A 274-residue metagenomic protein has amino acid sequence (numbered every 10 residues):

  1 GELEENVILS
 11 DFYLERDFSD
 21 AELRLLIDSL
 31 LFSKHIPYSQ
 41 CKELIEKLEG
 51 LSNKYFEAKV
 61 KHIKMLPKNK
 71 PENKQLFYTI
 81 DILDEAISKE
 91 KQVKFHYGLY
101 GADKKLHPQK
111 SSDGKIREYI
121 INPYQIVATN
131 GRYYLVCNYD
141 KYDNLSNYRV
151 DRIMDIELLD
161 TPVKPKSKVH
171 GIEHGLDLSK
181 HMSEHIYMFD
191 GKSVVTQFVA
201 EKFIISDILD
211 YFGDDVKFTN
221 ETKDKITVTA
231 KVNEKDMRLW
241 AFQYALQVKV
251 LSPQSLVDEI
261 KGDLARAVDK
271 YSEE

Functional and structural regions predicted by a protein language model:
G1-S29, G114, I120, N144 (+1 more regions): Short, basic/aromatic recognition patches that contact phosphate-bearing ligands
E5, G131-R132, D151, K223-I226: Beta-strand-connecting loop/turn residues
E5-L9, D103-Q109, E259-D263: Short, solvent-exposed polar/charged micro-motifs at secondary-structure junctions
I8-L106: Bulky hydrophobic/aromatic content
S10-L14, N138-D140, K231-E234: Secondary-structure transition/turn motif
S29, L44-L48, I153, A241 (+3 more regions): Short amphipathic C-terminal alpha-helix that caps PH/PH-like domains
K54, K68-Q197: Core beta-strand-centered patch of the WYL/Sm-like small regulatory domain
L176-E274: Polybasic (Lys/Arg-rich)
